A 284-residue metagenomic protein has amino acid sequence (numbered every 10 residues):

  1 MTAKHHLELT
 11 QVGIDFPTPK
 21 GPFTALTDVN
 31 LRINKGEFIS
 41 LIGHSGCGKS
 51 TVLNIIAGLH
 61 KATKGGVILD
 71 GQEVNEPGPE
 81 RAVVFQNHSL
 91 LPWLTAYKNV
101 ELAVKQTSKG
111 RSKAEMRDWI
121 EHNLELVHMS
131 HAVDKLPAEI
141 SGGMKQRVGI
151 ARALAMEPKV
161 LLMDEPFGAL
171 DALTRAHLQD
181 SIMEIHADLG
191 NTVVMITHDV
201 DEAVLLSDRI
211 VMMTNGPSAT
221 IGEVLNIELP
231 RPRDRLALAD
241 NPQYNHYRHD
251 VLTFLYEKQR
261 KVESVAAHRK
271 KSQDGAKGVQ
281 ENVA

Functional and structural regions predicted by a protein language model:
T2-H6, D15-D28: A short, flexible loop at the N-terminus of ABC-type nucleotide-binding domains that lies
I42-H44: The feature captures the beta-strand-to-loop junction immediately N-terminal to the Walker
A57: Helix-to-loop junction immediately C-terminal to a conserved catalytic motif
G65-E76: Conserved ABC transporter NBD signature motif
L94-A103: Short coil-to-helix segment of the ABC ATPase nucleotide-binding domain corresponding to the Q-loop/switch region
S112-A132, E184: Conserved ABC ATPase "signature" region
L136-I140, M144: Conserved ABC ATPase signature
A155-K159: A short, proline-enriched helix->beta-strand linker immediately N-terminal to the Walker B motif in ABC-type P-loop
